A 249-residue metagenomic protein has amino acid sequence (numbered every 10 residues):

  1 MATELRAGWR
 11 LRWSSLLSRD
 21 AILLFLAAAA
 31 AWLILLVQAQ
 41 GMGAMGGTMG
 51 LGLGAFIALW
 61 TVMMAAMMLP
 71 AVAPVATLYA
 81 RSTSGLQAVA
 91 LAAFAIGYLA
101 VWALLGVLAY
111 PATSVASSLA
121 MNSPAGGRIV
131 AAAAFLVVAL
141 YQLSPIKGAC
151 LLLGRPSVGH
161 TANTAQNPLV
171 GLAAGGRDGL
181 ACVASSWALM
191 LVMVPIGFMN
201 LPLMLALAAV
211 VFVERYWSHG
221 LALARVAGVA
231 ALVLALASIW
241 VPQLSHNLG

Functional and structural regions predicted by a protein language model:
M1-V62, S117-G126, P145-A165, L232 (+1 more regions): Histidine-/acidic- and/or cysteine-rich, low-complexity loops and terminal segments associated with membrane
A2-R6, R10, F56-L99: Juxtamembrane transmembrane-helix termini in multi-pass membrane transport proteins
I22-A29, G54-T61, A65, A92 (+6 more regions): Hydrophobic, lipid-facing residues on alpha-helical transmembrane segments of integral membrane proteins
L69, F135-A149, F212-Y216: Transmembrane alpha-helical segments that form the membrane-embedded catalytic/substrate-channel core of multi-pass
G85-V115, S186-H219, V226-A231: A small-residue-rich subset of transmembrane alpha-helices
L104-Y110, A181, L236-G249: Hydrophobic alpha-helical transmembrane segments in multi-pass integral membrane proteins
N122-V130, G220-V229: Membrane-interfacial entry segments at the cytosolic side of transmembrane helices
Y141-A149, V170-F198: Alpha-helical transmembrane segments of helical membrane proteins, especially in multi-pass transport, channel
